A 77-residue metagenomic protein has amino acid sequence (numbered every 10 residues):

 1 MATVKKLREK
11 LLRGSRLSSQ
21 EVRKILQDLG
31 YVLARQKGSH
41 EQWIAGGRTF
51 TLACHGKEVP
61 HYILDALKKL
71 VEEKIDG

Functional and structural regions predicted by a protein language model:
M1-R35, I44-G77: Basic nucleic-acid-binding interfaces
G38-S39: Ligand-recognition elements built from short beta-strands and adjacent flexible loops
